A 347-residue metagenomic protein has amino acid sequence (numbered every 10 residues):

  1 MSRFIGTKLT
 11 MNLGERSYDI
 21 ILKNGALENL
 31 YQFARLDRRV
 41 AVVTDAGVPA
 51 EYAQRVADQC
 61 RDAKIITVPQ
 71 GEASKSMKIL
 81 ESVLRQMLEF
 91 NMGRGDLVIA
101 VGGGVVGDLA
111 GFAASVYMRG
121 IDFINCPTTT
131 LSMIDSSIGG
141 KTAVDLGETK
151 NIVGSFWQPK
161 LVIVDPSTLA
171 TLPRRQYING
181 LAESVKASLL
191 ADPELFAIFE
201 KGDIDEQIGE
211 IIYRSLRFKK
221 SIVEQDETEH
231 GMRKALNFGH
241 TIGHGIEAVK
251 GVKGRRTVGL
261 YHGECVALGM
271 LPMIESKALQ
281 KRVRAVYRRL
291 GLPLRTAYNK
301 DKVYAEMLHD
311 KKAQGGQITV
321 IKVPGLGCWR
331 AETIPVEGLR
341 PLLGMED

Functional and structural regions predicted by a protein language model:
S2-L97: ATP/NTP phosphate-donor binding region
I5, S17, A182, L279-D347: C-terminal charged capping/lid subdomain of soluble metabolic enzymes
N12, F112-G202, P324-G325: A glycine/threonine-rich phosphate-anchoring loop and its flanking beta-alpha core in nucleotide/phosphate-binding
K23, V42, P127, D165 (+3 more regions): Residue-level signal for inorganic ion chemistry
L84-V101, A110-N125: Non-catalytic interfacial helical region
E89, Q158-V162, S167-R174, A182-E194 (+7 more regions): Generic secondary-structure signature for well-ordered alpha-helical cores
V105-F112, M133-I134, H244-G245: Short glycine/serine/threonine-rich phosphate/pyrophosphate-binding segments that cradle anionic phosphate groups
A197-K302: Active-site segments that bind and position negatively charged phosphate/pyrophosphate groups
